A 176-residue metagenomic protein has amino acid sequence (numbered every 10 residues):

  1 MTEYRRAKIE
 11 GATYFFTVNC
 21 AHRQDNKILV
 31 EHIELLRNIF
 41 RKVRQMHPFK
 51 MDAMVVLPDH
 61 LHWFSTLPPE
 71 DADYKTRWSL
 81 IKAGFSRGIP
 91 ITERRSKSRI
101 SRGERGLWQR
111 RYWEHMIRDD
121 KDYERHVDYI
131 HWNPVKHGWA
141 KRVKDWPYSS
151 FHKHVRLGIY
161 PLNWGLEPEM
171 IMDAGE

Functional and structural regions predicted by a protein language model:
M1-E176: Short catalytic/metal-binding and nucleic-acid-binding patches
